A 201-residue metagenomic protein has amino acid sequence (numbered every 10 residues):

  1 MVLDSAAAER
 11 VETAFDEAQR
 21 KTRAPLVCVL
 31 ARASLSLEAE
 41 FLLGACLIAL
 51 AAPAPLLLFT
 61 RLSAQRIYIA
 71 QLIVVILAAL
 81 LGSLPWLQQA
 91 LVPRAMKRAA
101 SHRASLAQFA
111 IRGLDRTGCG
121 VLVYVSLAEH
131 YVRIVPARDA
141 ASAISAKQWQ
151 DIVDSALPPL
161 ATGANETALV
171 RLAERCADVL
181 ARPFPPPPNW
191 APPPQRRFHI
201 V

Functional and structural regions predicted by a protein language model:
M1-L26: Short, charged cytosolic
R23, V123, L172: Residue-level signature of catalytic and energy-coupling elements of molecular machines, predominantly ATP/GTP-dependent
L37-I48: Select subsegments of transmembrane alpha-helices in polytopic membrane proteins, especially boundary-proximal
A54, M96, A100-S101, G113-G118: N-terminal, polar/charged subdomain of small-to-medium soluble alpha/beta proteins
L57-L91: Transmembrane alpha-helices and immediately adjacent membrane-cytoplasm interface residues in multi-pass integral
W86-H102: Juxtamembrane helix-loop transition segments at the membrane interface in multi-pass membrane proteins
A104-D139: Acidic, Ser/Thr-rich low-complexity segments on the non-lumenal side of membrane proteins
A141-R197: A membrane-cytosol interface segment of integral membrane proteins
